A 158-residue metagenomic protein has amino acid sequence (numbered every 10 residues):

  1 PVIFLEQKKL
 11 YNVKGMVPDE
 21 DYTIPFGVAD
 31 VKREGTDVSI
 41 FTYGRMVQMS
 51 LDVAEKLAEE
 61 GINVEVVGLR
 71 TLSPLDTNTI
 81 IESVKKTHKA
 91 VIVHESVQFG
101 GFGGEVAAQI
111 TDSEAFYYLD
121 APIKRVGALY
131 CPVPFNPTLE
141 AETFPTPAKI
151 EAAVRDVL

Functional and structural regions predicted by a protein language model:
K8-L158: Thiamine diphosphate
